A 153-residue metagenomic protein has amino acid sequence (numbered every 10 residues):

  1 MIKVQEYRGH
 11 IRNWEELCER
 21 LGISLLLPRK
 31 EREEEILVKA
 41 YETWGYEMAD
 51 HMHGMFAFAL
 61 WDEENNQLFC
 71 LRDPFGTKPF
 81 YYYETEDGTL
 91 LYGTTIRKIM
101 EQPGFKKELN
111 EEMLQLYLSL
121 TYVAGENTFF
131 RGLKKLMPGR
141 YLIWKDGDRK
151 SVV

Functional and structural regions predicted by a protein language model:
M1-V153: Cysteine-centered catalytic environments shared across enzyme families
